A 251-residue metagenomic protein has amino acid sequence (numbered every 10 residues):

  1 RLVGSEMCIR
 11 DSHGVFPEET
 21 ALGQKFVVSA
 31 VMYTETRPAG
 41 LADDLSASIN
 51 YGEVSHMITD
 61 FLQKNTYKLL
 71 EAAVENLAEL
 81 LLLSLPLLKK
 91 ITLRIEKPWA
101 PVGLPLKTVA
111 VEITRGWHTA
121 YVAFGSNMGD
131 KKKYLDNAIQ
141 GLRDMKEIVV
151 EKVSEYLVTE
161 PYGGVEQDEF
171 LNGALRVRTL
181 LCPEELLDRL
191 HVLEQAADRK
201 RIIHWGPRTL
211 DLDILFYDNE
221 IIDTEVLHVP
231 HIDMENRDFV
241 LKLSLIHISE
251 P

Functional and structural regions predicted by a protein language model:
L2-V3, M7-C8, E250-P251: Short, small-residue-biased leader/transition segments that mark boundaries at the very start of proteins
V3, F26-V28, A120, L171: Hydrophobic core residues within well-ordered beta-strands of beta-rich domains
R10-E19, T159-E160: Glycine-rich, charged/polar anion/phosphate-binding loops that engage phosphate groups from diverse ligands
E18-L87, T92, R237: Histidine-centered catalytic/metal-coordination loop motif
E35-G40, W117-T119, Y162-L171, L181-D188 (+1 more regions): Flexible, gly/pro- and Lys/Arg-enriched active-site loops
R37-G52, N137, L142-C182: Short, surface-exposed acidic-centric catalytic microdomains
I95-G116: Short, low-complexity, polybasic intrinsically disordered segments
T119-I139, E147: Extended accessory regions or peripheral subdomains of proteins
